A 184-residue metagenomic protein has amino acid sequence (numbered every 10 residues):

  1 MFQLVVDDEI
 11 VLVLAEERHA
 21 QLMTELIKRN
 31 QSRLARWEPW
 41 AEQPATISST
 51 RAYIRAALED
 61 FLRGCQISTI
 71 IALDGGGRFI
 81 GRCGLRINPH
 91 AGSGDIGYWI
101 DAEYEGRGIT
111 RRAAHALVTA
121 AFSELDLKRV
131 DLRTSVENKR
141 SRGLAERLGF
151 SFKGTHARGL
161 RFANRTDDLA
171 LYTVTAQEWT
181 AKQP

Functional and structural regions predicted by a protein language model:
M1-L22, L26-R33, S68-P184: Acyl-donor (CoA/ACP) binding surface of acyl/acetyltransferases
A35-R55: Conserved GNAT-fold acetyl-CoA-binding loop/helix
W37, A41, G64-S68, K128: Short, polar/charged, Gly/Pro-enriched helix-capping and turn/loop motifs at alpha-helix termini and inter-helix linkers
A45-T46, F61, N164, W179: A short hydrophobic/aromatic micro-motif that marks alpha-helical segments and, especially, helix-coil
A52-A56, A116-T119: Generic recognition of well-ordered alpha-helical segments within structured catalytic/regulatory domains
A56-L58, G159: Short, P/G- and charge-enriched loop/turn segments at secondary-structure junctions
E59-G64, F150: Short loop/turn motifs at secondary-structure junctions and domain boundaries
